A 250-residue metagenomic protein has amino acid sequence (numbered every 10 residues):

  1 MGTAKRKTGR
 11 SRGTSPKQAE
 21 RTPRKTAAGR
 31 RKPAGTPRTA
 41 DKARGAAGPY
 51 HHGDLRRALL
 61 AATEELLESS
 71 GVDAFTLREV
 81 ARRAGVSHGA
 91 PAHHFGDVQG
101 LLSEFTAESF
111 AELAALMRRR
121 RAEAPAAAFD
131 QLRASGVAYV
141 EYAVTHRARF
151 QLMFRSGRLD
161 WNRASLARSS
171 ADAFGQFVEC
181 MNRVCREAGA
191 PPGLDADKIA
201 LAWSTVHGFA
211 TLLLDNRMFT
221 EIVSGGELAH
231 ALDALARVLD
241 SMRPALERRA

Functional and structural regions predicted by a protein language model:
M1-D54, L246-A250: N-terminal intrinsically disordered/low-complexity leader segments
L55-T63, V80, F105-L113, M117: Generic hydrophobic, amphipathic alpha-helix propensity
A58, L66-G100, E104: Helix-turn-helix
E104, R118-R149, P192, K198-A202 (+1 more regions): Hydrophobic alpha-helical connector segments
E108-L132, A167-S169, F177, G189: Amphipathic alpha-helical linker/stalk segments
M117-R118, W161-E187, A196-L201, G226-S241: Amphipathic alpha-helical packing segments from all-alpha helical-bundle domains
V144-N162, T211-F219: Amphipathic alpha-helical segments used for helix-helix packing
R183, W203-E221, R237-R249: Amphipathic C-terminal alpha-helical segment
